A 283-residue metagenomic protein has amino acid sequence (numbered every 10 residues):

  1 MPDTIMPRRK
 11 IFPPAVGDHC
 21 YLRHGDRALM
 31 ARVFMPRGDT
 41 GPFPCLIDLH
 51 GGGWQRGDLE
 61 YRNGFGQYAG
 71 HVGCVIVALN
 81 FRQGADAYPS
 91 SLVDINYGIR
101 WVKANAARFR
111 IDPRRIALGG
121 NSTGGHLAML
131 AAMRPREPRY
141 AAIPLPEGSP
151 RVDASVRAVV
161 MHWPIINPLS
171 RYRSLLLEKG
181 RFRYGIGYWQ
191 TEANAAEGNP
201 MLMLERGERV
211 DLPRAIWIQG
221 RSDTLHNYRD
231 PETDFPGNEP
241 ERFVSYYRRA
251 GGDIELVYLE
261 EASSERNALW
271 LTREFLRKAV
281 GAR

Functional and structural regions predicted by a protein language model:
M1-G41: N-terminal cap/lid segment of alpha/beta-hydrolase-fold proteins
R8-P13, P135, A141-L145, P164-G207: Mobile cap/lid helix-loop segments that gate and shape the active-site cleft of serine hydrolases
R32, I218-G220, T224-P231, P236-R283: C-terminal catalytic histidine-bearing segment of alpha/beta-hydrolase fold enzymes
D39-F43, L49-P89, L225-H226: Short substrate-entry loop that stabilizes the transition state in hydrolases
L49-G51, V102, Q219-G220: The conserved beta1-alpha1 loop
D58-L59, F65, V77-P113, P236 (+1 more regions): Catalytic nucleophile-loop/oxyanion-hole region of alpha/beta-hydrolase and closely related hydrolase-like folds
R100-L175: Primarily recognizes the serine-hydrolase "nucleophile elbow" in alpha/beta-hydrolase and SGNH/GDSL folds
V152-R157, E208-A215, A250-D253: Short, proline-enriched alpha-helix->beta-strand connector loops that line the catalytic pocket of alpha/beta-hydrolase
